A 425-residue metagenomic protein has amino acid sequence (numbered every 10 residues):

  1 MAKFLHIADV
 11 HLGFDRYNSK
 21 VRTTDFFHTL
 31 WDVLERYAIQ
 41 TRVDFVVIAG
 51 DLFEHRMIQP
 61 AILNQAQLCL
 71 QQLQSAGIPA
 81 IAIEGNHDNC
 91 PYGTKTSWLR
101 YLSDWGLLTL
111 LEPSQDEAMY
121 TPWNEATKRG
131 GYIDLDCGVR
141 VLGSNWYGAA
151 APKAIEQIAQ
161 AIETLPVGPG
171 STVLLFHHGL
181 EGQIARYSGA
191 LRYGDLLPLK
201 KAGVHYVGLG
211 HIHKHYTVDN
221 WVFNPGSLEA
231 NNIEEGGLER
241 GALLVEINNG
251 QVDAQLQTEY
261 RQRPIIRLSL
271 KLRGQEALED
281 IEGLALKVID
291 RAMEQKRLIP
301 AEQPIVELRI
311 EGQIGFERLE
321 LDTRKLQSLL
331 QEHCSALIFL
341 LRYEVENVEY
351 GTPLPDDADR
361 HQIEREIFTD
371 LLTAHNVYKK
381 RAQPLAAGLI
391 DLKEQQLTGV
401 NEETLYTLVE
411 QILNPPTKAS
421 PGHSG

Functional and structural regions predicted by a protein language model:
M1-C69, S424: N-terminal active-site segment of His-dependent metallophosphoesterases
M1-R22, G131, E246-K271: Domain-start "cap" segments at the beginnings of catalytic or binding domains
K3, R42, R140, G203 (+2 more regions): Short loop/turn motifs at secondary-structure junctions
W31, E35, I39, N64-Q67 (+3 more regions): Amphipathic, non-transmembrane alpha-helical secondary structure
Y37-R42, L165-G168, L298-A301: Glycine-rich phosphate-binding loop signature in dinucleotide/nucleotide-binding domains
F45, R56-Q71, A76-E246: His/Asp/Glu-rich metal-coordinating catalytic cores of metallo-dependent phosphodiesterases/hydrolases acting on
D253-G425: Accessory, non-catalytic peripheral segments of nucleic-acid enzymes
